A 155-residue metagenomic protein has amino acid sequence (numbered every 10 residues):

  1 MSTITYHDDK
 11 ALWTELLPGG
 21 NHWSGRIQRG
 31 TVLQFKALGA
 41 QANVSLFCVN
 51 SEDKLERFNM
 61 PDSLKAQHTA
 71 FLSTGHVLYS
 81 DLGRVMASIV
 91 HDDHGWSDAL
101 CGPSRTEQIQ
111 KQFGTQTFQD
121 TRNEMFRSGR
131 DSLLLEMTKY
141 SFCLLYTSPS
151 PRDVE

Functional and structural regions predicted by a protein language model:
S2-A70: Solvent-exposed, flexible loop/coil segments flanking beta-strands in beta-rich domains
Q41-N123: Structured domain cores in non-transmembrane regions
R127, S132-L145: Long, low-complexity, polar/charged, intrinsically disordered or flexibly structured peripheral segments
Y146-D153: Conserved small/polar residues in nucleotide/adenosyl-binding loops
